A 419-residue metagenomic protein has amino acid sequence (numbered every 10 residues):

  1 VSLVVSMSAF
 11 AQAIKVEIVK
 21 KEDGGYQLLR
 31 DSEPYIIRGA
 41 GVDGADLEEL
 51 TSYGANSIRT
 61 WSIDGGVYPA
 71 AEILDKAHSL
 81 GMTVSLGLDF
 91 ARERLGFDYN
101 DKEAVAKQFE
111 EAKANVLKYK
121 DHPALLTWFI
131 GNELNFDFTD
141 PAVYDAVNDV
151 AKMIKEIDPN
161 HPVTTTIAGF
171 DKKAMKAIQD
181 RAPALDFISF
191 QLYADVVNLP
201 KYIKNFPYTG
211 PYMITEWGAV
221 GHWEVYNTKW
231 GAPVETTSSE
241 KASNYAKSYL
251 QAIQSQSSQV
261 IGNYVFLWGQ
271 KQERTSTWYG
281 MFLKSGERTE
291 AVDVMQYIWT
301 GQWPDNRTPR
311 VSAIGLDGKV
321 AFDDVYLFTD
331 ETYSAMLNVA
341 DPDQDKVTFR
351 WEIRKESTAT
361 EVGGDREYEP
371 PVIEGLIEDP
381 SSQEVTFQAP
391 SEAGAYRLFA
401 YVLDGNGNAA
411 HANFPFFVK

Functional and structural regions predicted by a protein language model:
V1-S6: Bacterial N-terminal signal peptides
M7-A11: Sec/Tat signal peptide C-region and signal peptidase I cleavage site
E22, R30-D31, I37, K204-R366 (+4 more regions): Substrate-binding clefts and catalytic carboxylate motifs of secreted carbohydrate-active enzymes
E22-D23, L29-L185, Y208, E361 (+2 more regions): Active-site mouth of glycoside hydrolases
Y144-Y249: Noncatalytic carbohydrate-binding groove/subsite architecture in carbohydrate-active enzymes
Q388-A393, N406: Short, surface-exposed loop/turn segments at beta-strand-coil junctions that are enriched for proline with nearby
A412-V418: C-terminal edge beta-strand
